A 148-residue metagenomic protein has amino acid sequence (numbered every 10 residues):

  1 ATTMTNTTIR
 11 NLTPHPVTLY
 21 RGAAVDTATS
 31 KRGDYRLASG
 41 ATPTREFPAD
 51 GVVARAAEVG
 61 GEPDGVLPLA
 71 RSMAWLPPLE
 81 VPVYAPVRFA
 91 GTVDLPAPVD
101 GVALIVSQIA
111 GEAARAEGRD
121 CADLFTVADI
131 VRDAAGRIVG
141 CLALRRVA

Functional and structural regions predicted by a protein language model:
A1-T3: N-terminal amphipathic/basic-hydrophobic helices that include classical n-h-c signal peptides and signal-anchor
T5-A148: Intrinsically disordered, low-complexity segments enriched in small/polar residues
